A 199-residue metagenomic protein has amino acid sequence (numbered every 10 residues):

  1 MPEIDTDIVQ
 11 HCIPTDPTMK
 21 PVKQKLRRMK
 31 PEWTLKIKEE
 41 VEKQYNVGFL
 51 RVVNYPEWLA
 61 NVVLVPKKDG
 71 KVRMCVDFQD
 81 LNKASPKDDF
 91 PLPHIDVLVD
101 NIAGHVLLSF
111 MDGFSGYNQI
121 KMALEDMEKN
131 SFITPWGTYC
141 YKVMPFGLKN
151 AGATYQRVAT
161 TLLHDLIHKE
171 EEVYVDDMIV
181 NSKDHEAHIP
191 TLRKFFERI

Functional and structural regions predicted by a protein language model:
M1-I199: Retroelement reverse transcriptase polymerase core
